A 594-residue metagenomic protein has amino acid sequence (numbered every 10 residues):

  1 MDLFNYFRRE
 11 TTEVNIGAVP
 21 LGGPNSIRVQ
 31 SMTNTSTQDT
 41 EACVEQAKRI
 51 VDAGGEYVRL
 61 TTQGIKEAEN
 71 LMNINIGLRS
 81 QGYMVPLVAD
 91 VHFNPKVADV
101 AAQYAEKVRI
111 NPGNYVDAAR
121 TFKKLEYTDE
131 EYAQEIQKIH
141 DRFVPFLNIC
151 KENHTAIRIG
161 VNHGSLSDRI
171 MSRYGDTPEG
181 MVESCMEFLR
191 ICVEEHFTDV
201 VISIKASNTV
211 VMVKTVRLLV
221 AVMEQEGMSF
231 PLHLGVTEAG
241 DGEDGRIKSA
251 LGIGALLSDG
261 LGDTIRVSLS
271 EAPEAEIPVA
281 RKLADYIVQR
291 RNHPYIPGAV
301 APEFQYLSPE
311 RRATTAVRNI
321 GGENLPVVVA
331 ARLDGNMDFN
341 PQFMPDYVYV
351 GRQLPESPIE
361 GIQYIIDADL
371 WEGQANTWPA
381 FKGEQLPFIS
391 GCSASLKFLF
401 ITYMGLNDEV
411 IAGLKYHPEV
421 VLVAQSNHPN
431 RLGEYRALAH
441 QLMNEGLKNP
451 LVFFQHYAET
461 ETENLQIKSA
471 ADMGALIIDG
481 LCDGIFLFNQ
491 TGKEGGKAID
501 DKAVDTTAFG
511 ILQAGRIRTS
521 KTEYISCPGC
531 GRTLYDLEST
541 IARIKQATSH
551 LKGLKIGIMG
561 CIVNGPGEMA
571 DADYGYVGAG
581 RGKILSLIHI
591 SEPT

Functional and structural regions predicted by a protein language model:
M1-Q30, L147, K151, Q289-G335 (+1 more regions): N-terminal amphipathic alpha-helix/helix-capping segment at the start of soluble metabolic enzymes
S26-A42, V88-F93, I170-V182, E238-G245 (+3 more regions): Active-site mouth loops of central-metabolism enzymes
V29, D90, I159, I202 (+3 more regions): Conserved, mostly hydrophobic/aromatic
Q38-R49, N94-A98, S249-I253, G335-N340 (+1 more regions): Short, acidic/polar
G55-E187, A330-F339, M344-L432: Active-site beta->alpha loop and helix N-cap motifs at the rims of alpha/beta catalytic domains
E56, K107-T121, L261-P273, L481-E494 (+1 more regions): Glycine-rich phosphate-binding active-site loops on the catalytic face of alpha/beta enzymes
E126-I139, M171-T315, L396, G405-L551 (+1 more regions): Catalytic alpha/beta core domains of metabolic enzymes, predominantly
I588-T594: Residue-level detector of conserved catalytic or cofactor/ligand-binding positions in enzyme active sites
